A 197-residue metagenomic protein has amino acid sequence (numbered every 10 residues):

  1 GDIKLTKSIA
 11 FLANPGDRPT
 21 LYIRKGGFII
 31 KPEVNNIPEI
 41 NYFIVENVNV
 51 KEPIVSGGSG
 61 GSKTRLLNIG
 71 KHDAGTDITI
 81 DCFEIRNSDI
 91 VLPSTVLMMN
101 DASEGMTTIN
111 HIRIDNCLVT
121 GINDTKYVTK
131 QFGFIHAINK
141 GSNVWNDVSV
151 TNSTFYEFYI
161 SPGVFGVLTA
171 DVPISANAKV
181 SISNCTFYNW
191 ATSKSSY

Functional and structural regions predicted by a protein language model:
D2-L12, L21-T79: Extracellular beta-strand-rich solenoid/capping regions of secreted or surface-exposed proteins that bind or remodel
S8, I40-E52, T79-L92, T107-Y127 (+3 more regions): Right-handed parallel beta-helix
A13-P19, V48, S142, I174: Extracellular beta-strand-rich, repetitive "passenger/adhesive" scaffolds that bind or process carbohydrates
G27-I29, S56, G61-N68, V96-M98 (+4 more regions): Structural detector of coil-to-beta-strand junctions
V50, G60-T64, H72, G163 (+2 more regions): Long hydrophobic alpha-helices with heptad-repeat/coiled-coil character
N68-D77, V96-M106: Extended alpha-helical scaffolding regions
A102-G105, N139-G141, L168-I174: Flexible gly/pro/ser-rich segments immediately N-terminal to CXXCH heme-c attachment motifs in exported/periplasmic
